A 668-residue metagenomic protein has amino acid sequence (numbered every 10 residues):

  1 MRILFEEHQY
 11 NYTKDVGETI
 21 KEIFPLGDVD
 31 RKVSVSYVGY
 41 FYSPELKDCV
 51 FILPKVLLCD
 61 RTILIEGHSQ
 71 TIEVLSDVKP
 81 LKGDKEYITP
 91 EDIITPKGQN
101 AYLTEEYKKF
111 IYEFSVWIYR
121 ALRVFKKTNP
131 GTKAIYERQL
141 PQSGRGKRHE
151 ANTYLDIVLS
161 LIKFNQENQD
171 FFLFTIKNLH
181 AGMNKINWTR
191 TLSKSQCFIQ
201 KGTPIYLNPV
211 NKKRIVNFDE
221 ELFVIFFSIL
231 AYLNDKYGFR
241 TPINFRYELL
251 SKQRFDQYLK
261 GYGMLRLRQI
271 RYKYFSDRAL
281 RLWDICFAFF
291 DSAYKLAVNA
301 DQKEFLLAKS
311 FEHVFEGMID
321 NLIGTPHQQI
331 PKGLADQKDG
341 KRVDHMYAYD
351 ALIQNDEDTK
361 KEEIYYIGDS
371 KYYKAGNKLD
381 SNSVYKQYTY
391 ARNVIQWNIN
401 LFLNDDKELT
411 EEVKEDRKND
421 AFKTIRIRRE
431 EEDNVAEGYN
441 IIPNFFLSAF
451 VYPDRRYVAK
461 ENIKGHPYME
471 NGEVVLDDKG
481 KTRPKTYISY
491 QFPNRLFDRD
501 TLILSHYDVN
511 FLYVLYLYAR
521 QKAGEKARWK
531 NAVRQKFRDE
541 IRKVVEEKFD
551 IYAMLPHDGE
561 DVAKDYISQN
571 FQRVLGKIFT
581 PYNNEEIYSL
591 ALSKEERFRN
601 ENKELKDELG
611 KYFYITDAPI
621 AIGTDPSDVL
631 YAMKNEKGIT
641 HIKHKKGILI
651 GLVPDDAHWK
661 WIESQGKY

Functional and structural regions predicted by a protein language model:
M1-L265, R278-L296, A300, G472-L630 (+5 more regions): Terminal, charged accessory segments of proteins
K21-P44, T325-K361: Active-site metal-binding core of divalent-cation-utilizing nuclease and nuclease-like domains
V210, E411-I427, E461-I488: Surface-exposed intrinsically disordered loops and tails
Y272-F275, A279, W283, F287 (+1 more regions): Nuclease catalytic cores
L306-S310, P331-K338, Q354, Y373-Y385 (+2 more regions): Short, contiguous acidic/charged loop-to-helix segments that flank catalytic cores in large enzymes
I323, H345-Y347, A351, I364-G376: Conserved catalytic cores of phosphodiester-cleaving nucleases, focusing on short active-site segments
L379-V458, N462-I463: Acidic, metal/cofactor-coordinating or nucleic-acid-engaging core segments within structured domains
K643: Short beta-strand-centered aromatic/proline hotspots
